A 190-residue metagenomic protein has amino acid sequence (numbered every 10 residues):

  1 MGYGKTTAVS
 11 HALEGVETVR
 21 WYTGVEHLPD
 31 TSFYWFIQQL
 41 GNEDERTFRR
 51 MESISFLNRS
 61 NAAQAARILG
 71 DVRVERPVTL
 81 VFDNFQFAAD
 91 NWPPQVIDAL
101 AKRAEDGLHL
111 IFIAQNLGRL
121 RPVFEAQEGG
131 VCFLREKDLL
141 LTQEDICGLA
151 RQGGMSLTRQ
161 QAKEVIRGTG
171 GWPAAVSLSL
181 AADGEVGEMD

Functional and structural regions predicted by a protein language model:
M1, N84, F112-L117, L180: A short beta-strand-to-loop transition that corresponds to the Sensor-1 phosphate-sensing loop of AAA+ P-loop ATPases
G2, E26-P29, N116-L120, L139: Conserved nucleotide-binding/hydrolysis micro-motifs of P-loop NTPases
Y3, A8-V74, F87: Conserved phosphate-binding/catalytic loops and adjacent sensor/switch elements of nucleotide-binding enzymes, spanning
D30-I37, Q143-R151: An amphipathic alpha-helix signature
F36-Q38, D83, I113, I146 (+1 more regions): Generic structural signal for small/hydrophobic residues in well-ordered secondary structure, especially within
I68-P93, I113: Conserved P-loop NTPase "ATPase switch" module shared by AAA+ and STAND
F87-W92, D98-E128, F133-R135: Sensor-1/coupling segment of RecA-like P-loop NTPase cores
G129-F133, G148-D190: Amphipathic alpha-helical "lid/sensor" segments that cap RecA-like P-loop NTPase cores
